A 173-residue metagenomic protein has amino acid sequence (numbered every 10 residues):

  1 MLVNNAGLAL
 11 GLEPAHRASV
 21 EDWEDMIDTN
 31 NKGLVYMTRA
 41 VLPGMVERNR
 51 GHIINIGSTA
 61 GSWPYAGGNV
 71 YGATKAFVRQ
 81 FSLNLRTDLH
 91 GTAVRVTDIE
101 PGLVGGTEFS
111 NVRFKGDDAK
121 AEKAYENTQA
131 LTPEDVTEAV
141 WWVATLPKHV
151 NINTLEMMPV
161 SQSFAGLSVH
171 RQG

Functional and structural regions predicted by a protein language model:
E13-A15, D22-E24: Substrate-binding pocket helix/loop in short-chain dehydrogenase/reductase
H16, W63-N69: Active-site loop immediately N-terminal to the catalytic Tyr-X3-Lys motif of short-chain dehydrogenase/reductase
T38-R39: A short, exposed helix-loop element centered on a Lys and neighboring polar residues
P43, L83, T87-D88: Alpha-helical segment proximal to the catalytic Tyr-Lys
S58: Residue(s) in the substrate-gating loop at a strand-loop-helix junction that position the organic substrate next
D98-I99, D118-G166: C-terminal helical subdomain
E100-F114, S168: Short beta-loop-alpha junction of Rossmann-like oxidoreductase domains
